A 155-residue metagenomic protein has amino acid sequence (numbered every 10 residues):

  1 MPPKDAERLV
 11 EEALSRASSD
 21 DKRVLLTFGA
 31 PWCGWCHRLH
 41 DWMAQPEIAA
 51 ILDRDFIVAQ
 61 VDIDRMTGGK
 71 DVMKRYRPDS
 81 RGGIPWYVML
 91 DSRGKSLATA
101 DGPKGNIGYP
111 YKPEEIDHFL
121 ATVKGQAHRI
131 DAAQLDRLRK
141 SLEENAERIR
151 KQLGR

Functional and structural regions predicted by a protein language model:
M1-D20, G125: N-terminal leader/targeting and pre-domain segments
K4-E7, F28, Q45-K70: Thiol-based oxidoreductase modules, predominantly thioredoxin-like and allied folds used for disulfide exchange
E11-A49: Local sequence-structure signature of Cys/Sec-based thiol-disulfide redox active-site neighborhoods
D20-L25, R54-A59, I84-P85, S92-K95: Loop/turn elements at helix/coil->beta-strand transitions in domains of secreted/extracellular proteins
A30-W35, W42, I63-G68, G94-S96 (+1 more regions): Solvent-exposed loop/turn segments at secondary-structure junctions within structured extracellular/periplasmic domains
D64-I84, R93: Structural alpha/beta surface segment adjacent to cysteine/selenocysteine redox centers across thiol/disulfide enzymes
R81-L138: Non-catalytic, surface beta->alpha helical segment in thiol-disulfide oxidoreductase systems
D131-R155: Charged phosphate-binding loop/patch that engages nucleotide di/tri-phosphates or the phosphate backbone of nucleic
